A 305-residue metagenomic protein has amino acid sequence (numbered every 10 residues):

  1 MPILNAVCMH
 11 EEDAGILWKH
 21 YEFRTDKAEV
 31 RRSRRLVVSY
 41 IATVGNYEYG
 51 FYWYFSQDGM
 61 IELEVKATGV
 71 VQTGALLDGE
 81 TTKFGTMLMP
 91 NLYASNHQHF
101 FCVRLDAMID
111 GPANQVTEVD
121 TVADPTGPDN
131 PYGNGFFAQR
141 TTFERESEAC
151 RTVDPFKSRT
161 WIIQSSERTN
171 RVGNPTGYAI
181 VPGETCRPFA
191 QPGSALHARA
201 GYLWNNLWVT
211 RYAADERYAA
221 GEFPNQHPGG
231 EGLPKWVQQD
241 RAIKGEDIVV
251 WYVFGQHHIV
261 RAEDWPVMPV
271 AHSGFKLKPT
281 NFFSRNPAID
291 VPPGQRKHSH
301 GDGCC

Functional and structural regions predicted by a protein language model:
M1-M60, K66, V70-C305: Extended effector regions of multi-domain proteins
